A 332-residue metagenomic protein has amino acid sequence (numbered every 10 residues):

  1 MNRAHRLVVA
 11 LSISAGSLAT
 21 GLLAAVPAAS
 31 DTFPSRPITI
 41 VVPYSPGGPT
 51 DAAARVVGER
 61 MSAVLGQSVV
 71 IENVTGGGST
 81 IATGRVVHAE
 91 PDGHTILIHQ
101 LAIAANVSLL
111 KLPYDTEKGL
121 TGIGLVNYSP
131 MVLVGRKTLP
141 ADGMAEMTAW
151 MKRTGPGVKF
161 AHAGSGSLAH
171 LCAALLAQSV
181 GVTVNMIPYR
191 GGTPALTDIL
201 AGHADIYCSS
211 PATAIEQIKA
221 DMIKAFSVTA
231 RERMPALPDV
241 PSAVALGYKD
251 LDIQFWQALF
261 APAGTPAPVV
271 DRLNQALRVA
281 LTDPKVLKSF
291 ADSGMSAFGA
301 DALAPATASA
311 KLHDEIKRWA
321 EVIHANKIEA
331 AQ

Functional and structural regions predicted by a protein language model:
M1-S35, A145, A331-Q332: Short, low-complexity disordered leader/linker segments with a strong preference for bacterial N-terminal type II
A25-K118, G157-K159, S165, G181-I206 (+3 more regions): N-terminal (or domain-start) structured segment
S35-P37, A267-Q332: An extracytoplasmic/periplasmic, membrane-proximal ligand-sensing/linker region
M61, H88-H94, V107-P194, A243-A245 (+1 more regions): Hinge/capping helix and adjacent helix->loop/strand transition within the periplasmic-binding protein
Q100-L101, K137, P211-A212, A230 (+1 more regions): Short secondary-structure boundary segments
D115-V126, A161, T183-I187, D205-I206 (+2 more regions): Short beta-strand->loop
